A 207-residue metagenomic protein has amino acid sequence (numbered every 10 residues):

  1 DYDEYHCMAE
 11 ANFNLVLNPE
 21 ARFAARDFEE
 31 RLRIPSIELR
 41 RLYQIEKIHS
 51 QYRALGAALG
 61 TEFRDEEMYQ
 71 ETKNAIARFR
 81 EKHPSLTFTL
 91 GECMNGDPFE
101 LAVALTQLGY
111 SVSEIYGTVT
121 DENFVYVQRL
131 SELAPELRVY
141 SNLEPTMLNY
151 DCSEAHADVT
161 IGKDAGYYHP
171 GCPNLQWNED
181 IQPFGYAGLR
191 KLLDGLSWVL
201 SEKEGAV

Functional and structural regions predicted by a protein language model:
D1-V207: An N-terminal assembly and electron-transfer interface module characteristic of large anaerobic redox and radical
